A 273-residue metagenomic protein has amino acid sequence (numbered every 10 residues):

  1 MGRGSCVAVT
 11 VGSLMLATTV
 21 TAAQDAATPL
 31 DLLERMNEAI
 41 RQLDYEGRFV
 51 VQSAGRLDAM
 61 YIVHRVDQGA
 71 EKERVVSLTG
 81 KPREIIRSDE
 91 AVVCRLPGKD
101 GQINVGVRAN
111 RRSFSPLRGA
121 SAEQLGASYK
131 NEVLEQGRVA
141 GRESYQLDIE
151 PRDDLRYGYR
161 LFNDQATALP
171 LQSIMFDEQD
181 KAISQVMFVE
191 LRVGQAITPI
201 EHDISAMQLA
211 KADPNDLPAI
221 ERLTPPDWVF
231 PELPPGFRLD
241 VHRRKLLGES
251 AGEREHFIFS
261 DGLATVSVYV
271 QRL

Functional and structural regions predicted by a protein language model:
M1-V9: Bacterial N-terminal signal peptides that target proteins for export
A8-T18: Bacterial N-terminal signal peptides
T19-A23: Sec/Tat signal peptide C-region and signal peptidase I cleavage site
Q24-D100, A127-F176: N-terminal mature ectodomain segment of secretory-pathway/periplasmic proteins
C94-L117: Acidic/charged, solvent-exposed loop-and-adjacent secondary-structure segments enriched in E/D, K/R, S/T, and G/P
A168, D180-A182, G194: Residue-level signal for glycine
F176-D180, E190-L191: A short acidic/small-residue loop/turn micro-motif
L209-L273: Short, solvent-exposed recognition patches
